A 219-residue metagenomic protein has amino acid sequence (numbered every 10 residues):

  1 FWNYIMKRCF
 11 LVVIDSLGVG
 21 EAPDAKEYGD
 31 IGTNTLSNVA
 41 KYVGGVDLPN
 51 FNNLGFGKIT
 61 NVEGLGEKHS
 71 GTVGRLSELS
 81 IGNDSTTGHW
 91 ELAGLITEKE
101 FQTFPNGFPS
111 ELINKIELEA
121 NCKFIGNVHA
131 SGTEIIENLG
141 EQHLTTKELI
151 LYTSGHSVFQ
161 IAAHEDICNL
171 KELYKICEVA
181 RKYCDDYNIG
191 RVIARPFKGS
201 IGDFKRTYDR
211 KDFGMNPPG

Functional and structural regions predicted by a protein language model:
F1-I5: Short, Lys/Arg-enriched N-terminal segments with co-localized hydrophobic residues within the first ~10-30 amino acids
M6-F10: Extreme N-terminal starter segment of soluble prokaryotic enzymes
V13: Generic enzyme active-site microenvironment
S16-H164: Active-site nucleophile/metal-coordination loop of metallo-enzymes that catalyze phosphate/sulfate and related
T133-P218: Active-site pocket-lining segments that scaffold enzyme catalytic pockets across diverse folds
